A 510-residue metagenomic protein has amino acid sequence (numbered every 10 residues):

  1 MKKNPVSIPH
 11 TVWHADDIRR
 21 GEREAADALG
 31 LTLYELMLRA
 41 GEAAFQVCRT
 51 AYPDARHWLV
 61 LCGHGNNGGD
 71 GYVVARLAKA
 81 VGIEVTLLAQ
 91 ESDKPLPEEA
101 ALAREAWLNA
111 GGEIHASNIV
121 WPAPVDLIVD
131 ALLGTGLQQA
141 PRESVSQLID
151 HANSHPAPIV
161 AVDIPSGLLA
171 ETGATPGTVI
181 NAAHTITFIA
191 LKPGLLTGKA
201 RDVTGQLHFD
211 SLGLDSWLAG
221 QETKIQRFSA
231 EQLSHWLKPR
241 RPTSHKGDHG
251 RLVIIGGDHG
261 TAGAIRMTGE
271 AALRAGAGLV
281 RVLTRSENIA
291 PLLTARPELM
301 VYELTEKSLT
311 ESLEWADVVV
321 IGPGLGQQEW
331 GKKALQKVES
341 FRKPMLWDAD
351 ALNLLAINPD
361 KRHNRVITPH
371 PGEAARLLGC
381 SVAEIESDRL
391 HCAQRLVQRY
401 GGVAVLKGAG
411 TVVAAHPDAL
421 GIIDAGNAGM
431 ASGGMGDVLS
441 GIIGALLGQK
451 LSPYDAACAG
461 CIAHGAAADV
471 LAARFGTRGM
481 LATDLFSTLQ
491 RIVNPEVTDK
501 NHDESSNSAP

Functional and structural regions predicted by a protein language model:
M1-A89, P97, H184, L195-A349 (+3 more regions): Small-residue (G/A/S/T)-rich helix-start motifs and N-terminal tracts that mark the onset
V73-N153, A290-L304, T310-E311, W315: N-terminal small/polar loop signature for handling phosphorylated ligands or for N-terminal nucleophile
R104-N109, T178-V179, K199-D202, L396: Short, conserved catalytic or adaptor-binding loops enriched in Gly and charged residues
N109-A110, K192, T477: Intrinsically disordered, low-complexity segments enriched in small/polar residues
V125-L127, L132-T223: Internal gly/pro-rich beta-alpha loop/helix module that stabilizes soluble enzyme cofactors or their anionic handles
